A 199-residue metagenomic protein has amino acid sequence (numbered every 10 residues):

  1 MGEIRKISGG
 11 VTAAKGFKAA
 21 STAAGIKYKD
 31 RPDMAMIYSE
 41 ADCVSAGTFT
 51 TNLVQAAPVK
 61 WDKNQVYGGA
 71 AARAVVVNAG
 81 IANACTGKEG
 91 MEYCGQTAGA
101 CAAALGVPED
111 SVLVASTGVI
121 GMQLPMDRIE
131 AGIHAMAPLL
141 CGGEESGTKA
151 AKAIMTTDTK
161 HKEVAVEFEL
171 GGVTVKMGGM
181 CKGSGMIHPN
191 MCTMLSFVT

Functional and structural regions predicted by a protein language model:
M1-N52: N-terminal amphipathic/basic leader segments beginning at the initiator methionine
A41, N64, G80-A82, T117-V119: Short, ordered loop/turn segments at secondary-structure junctions
V44, F49-Y67, D158-K160, V164-F168: Glycine-rich oxoanion-binding loops at beta->alpha junctions
F49, A84-G95: Active-site pocket-shaping loop/turn-to-helix segments
Q55-V66, M91-L105: Short, well-ordered amphipathic alpha-helical segments that serve as non-catalytic structural scaffolds within diverse
Q65-A71, M186-N190: Short glycine/proline-enriched loop/turn "hinge" motifs that connect secondary-structure elements and lie
R73-G80, S111-T117: Glycine- and acidic-rich phosphate- and metal-coordinating loops
G95-Q96, A100-T199: Glycine-rich, mobile lid/loop segments that gate access to catalytic sites or pores
